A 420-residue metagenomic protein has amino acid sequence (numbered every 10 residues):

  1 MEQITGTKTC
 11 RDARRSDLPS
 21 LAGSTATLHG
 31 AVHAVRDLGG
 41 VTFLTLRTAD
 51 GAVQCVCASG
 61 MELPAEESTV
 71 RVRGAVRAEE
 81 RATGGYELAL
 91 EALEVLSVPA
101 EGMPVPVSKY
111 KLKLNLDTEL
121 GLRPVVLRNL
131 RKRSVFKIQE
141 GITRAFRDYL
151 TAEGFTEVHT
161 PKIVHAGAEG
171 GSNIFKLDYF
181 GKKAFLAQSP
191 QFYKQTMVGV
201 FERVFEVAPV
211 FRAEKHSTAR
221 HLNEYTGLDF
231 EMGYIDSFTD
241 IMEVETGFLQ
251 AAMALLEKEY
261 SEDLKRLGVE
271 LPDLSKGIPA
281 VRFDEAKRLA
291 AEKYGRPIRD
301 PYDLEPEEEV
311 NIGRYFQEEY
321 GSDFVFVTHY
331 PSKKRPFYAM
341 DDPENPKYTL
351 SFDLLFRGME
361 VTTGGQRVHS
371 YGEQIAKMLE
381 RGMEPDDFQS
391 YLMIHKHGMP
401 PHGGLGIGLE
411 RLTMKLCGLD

Functional and structural regions predicted by a protein language model:
E2-A13, D17-I235: Class II aminoacyl-tRNA synthetase-like tRNA-binding/catalytic domains
R36, A78-E80, S97, F146-Y149 (+7 more regions): A generic secondary-structure signal for well-formed alpha-helical elements
F136, Y179, M197, E231-M242 (+6 more regions): Hydrophobic alpha-helical scaffolding
I138-I142, S237-V244, F248, E308 (+1 more regions): Short amphipathic alpha-helical segments
H159-K162, Y302, Q389, L405: Short loop/turn and capping residues at structural boundaries
A168-E169, N173, G247-R357, E380-G398: Metal-assisted phosphate- and nucleotidyl-transfer catalytic regions
G199-P209, L222-S237, V244, L256 (+1 more regions): TRNA-recognition modules of translation machinery and tRNA-sensing kinases, especially anticodon-binding
